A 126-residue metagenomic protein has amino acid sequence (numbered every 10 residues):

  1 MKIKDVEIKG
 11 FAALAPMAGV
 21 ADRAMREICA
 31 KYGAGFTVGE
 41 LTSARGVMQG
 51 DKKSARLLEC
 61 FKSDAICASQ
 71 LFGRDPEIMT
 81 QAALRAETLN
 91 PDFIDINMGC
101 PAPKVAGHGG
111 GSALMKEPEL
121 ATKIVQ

Functional and structural regions predicted by a protein language model:
M1-K2, M17-D92: Glycine-rich, positively charged N-terminal anion/phosphate-binding segment
M1-K2, V6-A12: Extreme N-terminal starter segment of soluble prokaryotic enzymes
K9-F11, D64-A68, G109: Short, solvent-exposed beta-strand edge segments and adjacent coil->beta transition regions
A13, I78, A82, E117-L120 (+1 more regions): General structural feature for long, well-ordered alpha-helical segments within catalytic domains of soluble enzymes
A13-L14, Q70-L71, A113: A generic structural signal for short
M17, G99-P101: Generic beta-structure capping elements
R45-L57, A102-Q126: Active-site-adjacent beta->alpha loops and helix N-cap segments on the catalytic face of soluble alpha/beta enzymes
F72, I96-G99: Well-ordered alpha/beta subsegment
